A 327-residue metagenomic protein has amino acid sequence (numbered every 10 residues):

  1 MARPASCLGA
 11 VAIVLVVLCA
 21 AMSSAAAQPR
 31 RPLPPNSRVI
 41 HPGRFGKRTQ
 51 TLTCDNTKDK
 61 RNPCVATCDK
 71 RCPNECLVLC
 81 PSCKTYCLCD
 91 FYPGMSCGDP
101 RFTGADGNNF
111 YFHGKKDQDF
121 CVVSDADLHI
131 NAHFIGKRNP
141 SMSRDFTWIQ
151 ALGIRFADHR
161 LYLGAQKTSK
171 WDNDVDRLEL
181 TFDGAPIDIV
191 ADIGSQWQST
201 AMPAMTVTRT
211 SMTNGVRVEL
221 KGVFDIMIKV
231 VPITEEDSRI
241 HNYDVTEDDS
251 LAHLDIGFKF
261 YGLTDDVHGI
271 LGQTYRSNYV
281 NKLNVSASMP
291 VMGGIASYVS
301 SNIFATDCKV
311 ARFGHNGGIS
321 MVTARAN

Functional and structural regions predicted by a protein language model:
A2-R3: Context-dependent free N-terminus signature
S6-A25: Cleavable N-terminal signal peptides of Sec/SRP-targeted secreted and luminal proteins
A10-V16, R31, P35-R38, P42-G43 (+10 more regions): Intrinsically disordered, low-complexity segments used for protein-protein interactions
A26-T53, T323: Low-complexity, Pro/Ser/Thr-rich intrinsically disordered segments of extracellular/cell-surface proteins
R44-G46, K58-D59, G184-A185, A191-D192: Intrinsically disordered, low-complexity eukaryotic regions enriched in glycine, serine and charged residues
G46-F91: Secreted, short cysteine-rich peptides and small extracellular cysteine-rich domains stabilized by multiple disulfide
D90-N327: Von Willebrand factor type D
